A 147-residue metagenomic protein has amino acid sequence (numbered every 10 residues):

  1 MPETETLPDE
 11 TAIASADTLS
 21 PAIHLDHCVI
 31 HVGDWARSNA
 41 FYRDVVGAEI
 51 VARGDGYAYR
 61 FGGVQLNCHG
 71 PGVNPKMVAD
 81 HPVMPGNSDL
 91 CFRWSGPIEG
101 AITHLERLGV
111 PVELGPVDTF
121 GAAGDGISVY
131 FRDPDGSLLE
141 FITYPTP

Functional and structural regions predicted by a protein language model:
P2-L25, A48-R93, E99-R132, T143-P147: Vicinal oxygen chelate
H27-V29: N-terminal signal-anchor transmembrane alpha-helix
R37, P97: Residue-level recognition of oxygen-bearing side chains
S38-R43, L105, G136: Conserved active-site tyrosine of GNAT-family acetyltransferases
L138-F141: Short glycine-/small-residue motifs
